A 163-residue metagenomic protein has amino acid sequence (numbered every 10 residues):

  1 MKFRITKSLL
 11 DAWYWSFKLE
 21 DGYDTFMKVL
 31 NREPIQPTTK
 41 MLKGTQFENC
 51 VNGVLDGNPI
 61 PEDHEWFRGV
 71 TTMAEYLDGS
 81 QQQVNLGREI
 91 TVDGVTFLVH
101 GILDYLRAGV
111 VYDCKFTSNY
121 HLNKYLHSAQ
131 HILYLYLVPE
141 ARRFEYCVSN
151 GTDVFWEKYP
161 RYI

Functional and structural regions predicted by a protein language model:
M1-L103, N150: Metal-dependent nuclease catalytic cores that hydrolyze phosphodiester bonds in DNA/RNA, characterized by
L86-I163: Mg2+/Mn2+-dependent nuclease catalytic core
